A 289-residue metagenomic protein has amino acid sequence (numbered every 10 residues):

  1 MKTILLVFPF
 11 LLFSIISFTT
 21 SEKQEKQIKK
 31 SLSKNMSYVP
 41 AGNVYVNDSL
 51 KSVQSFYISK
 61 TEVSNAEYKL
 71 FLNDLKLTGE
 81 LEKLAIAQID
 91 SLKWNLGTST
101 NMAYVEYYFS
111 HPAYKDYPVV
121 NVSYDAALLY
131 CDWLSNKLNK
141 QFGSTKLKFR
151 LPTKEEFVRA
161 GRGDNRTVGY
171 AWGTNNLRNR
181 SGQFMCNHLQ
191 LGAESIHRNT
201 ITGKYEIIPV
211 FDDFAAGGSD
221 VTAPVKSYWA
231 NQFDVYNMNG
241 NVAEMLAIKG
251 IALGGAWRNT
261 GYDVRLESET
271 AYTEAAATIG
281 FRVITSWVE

Functional and structural regions predicted by a protein language model:
M1-K34: Bacterial Sec-dependent N-terminal signal peptides
I4, Y45-K51, Y107-Y108, N139: Short, flexible, solvent-exposed loop/turn segments with mixed acidic/basic and small polar residues
E25, L32, Y108-P118, V122-Y272 (+1 more regions): Functional-site microenvironments in short loops/helix caps that host divalent-cation chemistry
S31-Y104, P118-A126, G240: A short glycine-rich, aromatic-capped structural motif
S37, G169, G280-R282: Residues embedded in well-ordered beta-strands
Y57-S59, W133, R282-I284: Residues within well-ordered beta-strands of beta-sheet-rich folds
I279-E289: Short, structured beta-strand segments at or near domain termini in extracellular proteins/domains
